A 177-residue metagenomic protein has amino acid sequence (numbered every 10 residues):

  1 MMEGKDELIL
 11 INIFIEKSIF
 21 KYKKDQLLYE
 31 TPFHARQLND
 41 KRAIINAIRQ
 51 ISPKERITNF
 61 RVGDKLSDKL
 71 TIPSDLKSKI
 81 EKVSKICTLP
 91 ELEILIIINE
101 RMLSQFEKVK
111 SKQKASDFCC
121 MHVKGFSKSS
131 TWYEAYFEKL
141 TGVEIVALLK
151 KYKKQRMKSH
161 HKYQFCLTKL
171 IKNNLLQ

Functional and structural regions predicted by a protein language model:
M1-G4, L8: Extended, compositionally biased accessory segments flanking or bridging domains
L8-E30, R42-Q177: C-terminal accessory helical subdomains adjacent to catalytic cores in phosphodiester- and nucleotide-handling enzymes
T31-L38: Conserved helicase motor
